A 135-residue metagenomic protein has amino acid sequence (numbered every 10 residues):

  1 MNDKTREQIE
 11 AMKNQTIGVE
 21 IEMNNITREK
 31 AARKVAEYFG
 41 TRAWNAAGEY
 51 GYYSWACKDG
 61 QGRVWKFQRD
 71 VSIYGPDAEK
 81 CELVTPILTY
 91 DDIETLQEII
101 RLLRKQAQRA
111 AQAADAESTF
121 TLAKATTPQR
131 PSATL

Functional and structural regions predicted by a protein language model:
N2-L135: Phosphate/nucleotide-binding catalytic core
